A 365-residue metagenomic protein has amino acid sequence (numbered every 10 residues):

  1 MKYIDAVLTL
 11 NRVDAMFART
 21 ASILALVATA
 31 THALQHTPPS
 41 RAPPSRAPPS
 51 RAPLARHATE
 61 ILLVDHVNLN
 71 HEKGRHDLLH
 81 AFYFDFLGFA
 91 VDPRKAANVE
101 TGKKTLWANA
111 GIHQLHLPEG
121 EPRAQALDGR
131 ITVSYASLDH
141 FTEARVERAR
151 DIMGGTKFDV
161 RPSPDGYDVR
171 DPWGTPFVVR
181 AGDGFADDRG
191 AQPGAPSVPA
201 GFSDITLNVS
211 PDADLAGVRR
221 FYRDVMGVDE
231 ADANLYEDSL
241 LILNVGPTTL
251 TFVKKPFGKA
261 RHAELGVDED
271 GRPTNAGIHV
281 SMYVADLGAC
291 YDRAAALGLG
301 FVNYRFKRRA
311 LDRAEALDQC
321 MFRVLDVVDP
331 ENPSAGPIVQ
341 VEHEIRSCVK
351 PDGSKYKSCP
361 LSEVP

Functional and structural regions predicted by a protein language model:
M1-M16: N-terminal secretory signal peptides that target proteins for export/translocation
K2-D5, P38-L54: Compositionally biased, intrinsically disordered low-complexity segments enriched for polar/charged residues
A15-S40: N-terminal chloroplast transit peptides
A33, R51-A58: Proteolytic processing junctions in secreted/extracellular precursors, especially proprotein convertase/trypsin-like
H57-E60, N68, P93-K95, E143-L207 (+4 more regions): Vicinal oxygen chelate
T59-Q114, L207-G258, A296, A314: Core segments of cupin and vicinal oxygen chelate
L62-G74, K104-H113, P118-A149, D165-R170 (+2 more regions): Vicinal oxygen chelate
I112-H116, Q125, G174-V178, A186-D187 (+1 more regions): Short, charged/polar, Gly/Pro-enriched secondary-structure boundary elements
